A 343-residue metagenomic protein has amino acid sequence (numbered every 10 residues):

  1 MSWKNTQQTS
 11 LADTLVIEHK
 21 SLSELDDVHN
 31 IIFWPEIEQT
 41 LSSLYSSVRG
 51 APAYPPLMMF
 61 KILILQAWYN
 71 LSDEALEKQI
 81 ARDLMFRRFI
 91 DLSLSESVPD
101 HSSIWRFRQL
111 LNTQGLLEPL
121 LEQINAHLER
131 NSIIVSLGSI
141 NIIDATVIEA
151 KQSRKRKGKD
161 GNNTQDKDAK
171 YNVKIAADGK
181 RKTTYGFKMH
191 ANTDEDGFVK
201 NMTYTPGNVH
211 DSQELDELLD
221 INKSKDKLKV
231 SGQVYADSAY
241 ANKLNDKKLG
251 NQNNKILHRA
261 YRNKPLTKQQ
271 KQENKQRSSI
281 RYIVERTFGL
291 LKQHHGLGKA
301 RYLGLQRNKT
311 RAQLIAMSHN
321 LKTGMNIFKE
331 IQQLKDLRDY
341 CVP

Functional and structural regions predicted by a protein language model:
M1-W34, E330-P343: Charged, often Cys/His-bearing segments associated with DNA-binding zinc-finger transcription factors
L22-Y69: Basic, short loop/linker segments at the boundary and entry of helix-turn-helix/winged-helix-like folds
L44-R49, D91, I175-A177: Active-site-adjacent structural elements in folded domains
G50-P56, E96, Q276, K309-Q313 (+1 more regions): Secondary-structure capping and boundary motifs in well-ordered enzyme cores
A51-P119: Short, positively charged, Gly/Tyr-enriched micro-motifs that form contact patches at catalytic or ligand/partner
K61-W68, I315-T323: Short, hydrophobic/amphipathic alpha-helical patches that form generic packing surfaces within helical domains
K78-A81, P99-G250: Polybasic low-complexity intrinsically disordered regions
K227-V234, S238-T310: Helix-centered, glycine/charged polyanion-binding patches within enzymatic domains that contact phosphate-containing
